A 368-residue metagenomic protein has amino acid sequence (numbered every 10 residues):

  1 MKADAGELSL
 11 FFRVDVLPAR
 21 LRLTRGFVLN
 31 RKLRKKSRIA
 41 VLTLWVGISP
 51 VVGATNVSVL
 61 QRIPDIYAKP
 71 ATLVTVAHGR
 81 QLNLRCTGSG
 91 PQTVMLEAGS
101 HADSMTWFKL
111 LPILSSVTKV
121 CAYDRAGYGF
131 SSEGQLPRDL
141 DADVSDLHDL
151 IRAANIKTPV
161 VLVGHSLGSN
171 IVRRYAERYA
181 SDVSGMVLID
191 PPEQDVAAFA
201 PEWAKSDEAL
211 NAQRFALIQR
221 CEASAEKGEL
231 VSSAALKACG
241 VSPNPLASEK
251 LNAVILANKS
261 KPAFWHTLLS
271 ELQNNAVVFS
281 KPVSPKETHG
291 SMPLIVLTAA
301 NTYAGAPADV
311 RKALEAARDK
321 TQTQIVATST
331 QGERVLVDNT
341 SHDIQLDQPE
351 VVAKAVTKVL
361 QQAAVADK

Functional and structural regions predicted by a protein language model:
L23, N30-V94, S116-T118, P137 (+7 more regions): Alpha/beta-hydrolase fold catalytic core
R80, C86-F130: Conserved HGGG/HGGXW glycine-rich cap/lid loop of the alpha/beta-hydrolase fold
R85, R125-V163, Y179: Active-site loop/oxyanion-hole signature of alpha/beta-hydrolase fold enzymes
D124, I189-D190, L297: Alpha/beta-hydrolase-fold catalytic nucleophile elbow
T158-A200: Conserved hydrolase catalytic core segment
I189-S224: Flexible "cap/lid" loop of the alpha/beta hydrolase fold
A247-L336: Conserved serine/cysteine hydrolase catalytic core
T330-K368: Catalytic active-site module of serine/aspartate enzymes centered on a nucleophile-bearing elbow/loop
